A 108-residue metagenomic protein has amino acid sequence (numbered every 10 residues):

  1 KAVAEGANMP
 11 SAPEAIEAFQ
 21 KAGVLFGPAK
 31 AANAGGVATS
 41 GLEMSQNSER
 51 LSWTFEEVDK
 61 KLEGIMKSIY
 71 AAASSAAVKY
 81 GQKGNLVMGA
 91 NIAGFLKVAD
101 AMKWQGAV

Functional and structural regions predicted by a protein language model:
K1-V108: Adenosine-phosphate binding glycine-rich loop
